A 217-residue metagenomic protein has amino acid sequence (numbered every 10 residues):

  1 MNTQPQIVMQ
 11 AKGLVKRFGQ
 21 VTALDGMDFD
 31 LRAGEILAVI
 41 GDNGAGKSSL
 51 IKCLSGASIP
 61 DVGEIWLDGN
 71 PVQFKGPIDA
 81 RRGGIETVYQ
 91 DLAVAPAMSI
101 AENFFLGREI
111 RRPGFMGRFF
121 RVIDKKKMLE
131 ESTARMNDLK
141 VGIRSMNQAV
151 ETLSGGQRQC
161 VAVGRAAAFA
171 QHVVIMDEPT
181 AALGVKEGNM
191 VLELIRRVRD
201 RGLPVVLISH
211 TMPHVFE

Functional and structural regions predicted by a protein language model:
N2-E217: Glycine-rich phosphate-binding loops of nucleotide-dependent enzymes
